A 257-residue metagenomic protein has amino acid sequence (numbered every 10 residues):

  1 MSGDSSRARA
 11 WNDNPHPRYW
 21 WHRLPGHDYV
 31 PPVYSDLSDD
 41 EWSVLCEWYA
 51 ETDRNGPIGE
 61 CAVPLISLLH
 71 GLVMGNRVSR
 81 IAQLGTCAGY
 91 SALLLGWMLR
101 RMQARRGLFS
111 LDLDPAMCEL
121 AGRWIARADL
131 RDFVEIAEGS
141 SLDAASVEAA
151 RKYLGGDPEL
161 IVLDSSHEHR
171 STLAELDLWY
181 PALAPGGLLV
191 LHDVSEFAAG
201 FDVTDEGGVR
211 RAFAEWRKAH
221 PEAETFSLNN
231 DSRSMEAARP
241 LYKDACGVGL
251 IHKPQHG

Functional and structural regions predicted by a protein language model:
M1-V162, S166-G257: A short alpha-helical cap/connector motif
